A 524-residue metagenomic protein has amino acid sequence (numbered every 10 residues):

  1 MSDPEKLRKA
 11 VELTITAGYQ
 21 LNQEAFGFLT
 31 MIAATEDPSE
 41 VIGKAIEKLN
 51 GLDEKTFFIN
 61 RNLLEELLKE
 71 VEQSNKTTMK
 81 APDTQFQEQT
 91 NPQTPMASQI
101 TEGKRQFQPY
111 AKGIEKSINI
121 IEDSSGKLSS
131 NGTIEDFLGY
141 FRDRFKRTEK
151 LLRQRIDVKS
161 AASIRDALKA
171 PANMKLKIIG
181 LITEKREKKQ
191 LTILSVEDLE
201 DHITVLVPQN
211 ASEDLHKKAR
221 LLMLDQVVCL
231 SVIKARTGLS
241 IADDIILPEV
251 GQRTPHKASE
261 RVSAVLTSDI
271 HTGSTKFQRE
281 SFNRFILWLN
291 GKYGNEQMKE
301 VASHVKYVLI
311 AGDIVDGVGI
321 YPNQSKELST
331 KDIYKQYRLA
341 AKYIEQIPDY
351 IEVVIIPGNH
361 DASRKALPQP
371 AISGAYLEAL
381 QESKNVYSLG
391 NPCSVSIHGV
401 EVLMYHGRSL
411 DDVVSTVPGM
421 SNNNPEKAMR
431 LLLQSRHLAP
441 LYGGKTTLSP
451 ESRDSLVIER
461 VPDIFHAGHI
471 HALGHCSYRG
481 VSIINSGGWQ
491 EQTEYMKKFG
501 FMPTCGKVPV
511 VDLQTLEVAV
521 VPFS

Functional and structural regions predicted by a protein language model:
M1-S524: Extended recognition/assembly regions associated with phosphoester-bond processing machinery
